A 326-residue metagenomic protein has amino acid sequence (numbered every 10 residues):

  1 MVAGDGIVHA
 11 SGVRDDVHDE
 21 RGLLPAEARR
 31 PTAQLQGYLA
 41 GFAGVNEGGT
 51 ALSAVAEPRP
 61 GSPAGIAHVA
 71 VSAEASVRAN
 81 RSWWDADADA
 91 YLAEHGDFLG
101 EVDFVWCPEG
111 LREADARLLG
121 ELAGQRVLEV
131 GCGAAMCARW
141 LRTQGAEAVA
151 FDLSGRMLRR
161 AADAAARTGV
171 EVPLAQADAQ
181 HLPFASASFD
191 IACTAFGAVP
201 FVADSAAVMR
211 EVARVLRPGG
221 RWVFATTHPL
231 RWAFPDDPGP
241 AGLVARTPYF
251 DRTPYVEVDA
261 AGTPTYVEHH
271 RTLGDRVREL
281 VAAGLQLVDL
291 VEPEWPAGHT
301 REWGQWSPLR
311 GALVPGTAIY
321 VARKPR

Functional and structural regions predicted by a protein language model:
A56-A123, M136-W140: Conserved class I S-adenosyl-L-methionine
R126-H181: Class I SAM-dependent methyltransferase SAM/SAH-binding core
Q180-I191: A short acidic, Gly/Pro-enriched loop at the edge of an enzyme's catalytic core that lines a small-molecule cofactor
D190-S205: A short SAM/SAH-binding and catalytic strip from SAM-dependent methyltransferases
A206-P218: A short glycine-rich, Lys/Arg-flanked "PGG" loop and its adjoining helix->strand segment in the class I
R221-V256: Conserved class I S-adenosyl-L-methionine
T226-W232, A260-D275: Acceptor-substrate binding/catalytic loop of class I
V267-L290: Short alpha-helix
